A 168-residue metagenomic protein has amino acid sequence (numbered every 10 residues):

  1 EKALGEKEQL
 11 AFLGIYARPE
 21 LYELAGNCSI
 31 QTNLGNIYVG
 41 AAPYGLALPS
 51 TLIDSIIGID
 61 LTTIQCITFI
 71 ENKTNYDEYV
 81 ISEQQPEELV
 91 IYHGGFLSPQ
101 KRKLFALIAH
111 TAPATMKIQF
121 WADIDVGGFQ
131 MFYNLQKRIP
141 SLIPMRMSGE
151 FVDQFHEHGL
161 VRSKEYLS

Functional and structural regions predicted by a protein language model:
E1-Y92, L97-T111, G127, Y133 (+3 more regions): Nucleic-acid enzyme cleavage-core boundary/entry regions
T115-D125: Acidic beta-strand-to-loop metal/phosphate-binding motif
